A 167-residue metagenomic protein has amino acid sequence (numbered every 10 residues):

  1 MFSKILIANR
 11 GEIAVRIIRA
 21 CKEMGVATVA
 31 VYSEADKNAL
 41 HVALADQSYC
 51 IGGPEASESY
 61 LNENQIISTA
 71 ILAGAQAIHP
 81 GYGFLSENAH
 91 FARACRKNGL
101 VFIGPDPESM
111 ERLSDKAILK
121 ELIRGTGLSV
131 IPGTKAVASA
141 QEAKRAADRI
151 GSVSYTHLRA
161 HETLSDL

Functional and structural regions predicted by a protein language model:
M1-R159, S165: N-terminal beta-alpha lobe that positions the nucleotide/phosphoryl donor in ATP/NTP-coupled carboxylate activation
